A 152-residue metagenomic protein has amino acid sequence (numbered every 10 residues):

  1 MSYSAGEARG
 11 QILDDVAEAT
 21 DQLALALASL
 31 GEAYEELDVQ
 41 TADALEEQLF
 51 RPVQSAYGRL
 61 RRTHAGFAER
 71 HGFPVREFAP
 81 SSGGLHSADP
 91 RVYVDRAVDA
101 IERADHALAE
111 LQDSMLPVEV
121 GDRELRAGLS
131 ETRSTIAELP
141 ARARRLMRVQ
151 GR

Functional and structural regions predicted by a protein language model:
M1-Y57: Leu/Val/Ala/Ile-rich N-terminal alpha-helices, chiefly Sec-type signal peptides and the beginnings
Y3-E7, R76-D89, D113-L125: Short, charged/polar, low-complexity loop and linker segments that flank or interrupt alpha-helical bundles
G31-V39, H71, A79, G151: Extended alpha-helical coiled-coil "stalk/arm" regions that scaffold and mediate dimerization/assembly in large
R51-F73: Conserved alpha-helical segments that form or flank metal/cofactor-binding pockets of metalloenzymes
A68-H71, V75, A143, M147: A taxonomically broad motif for mature regions of secreted/extracellular, amphipathic or lipid/surface-interacting
P90-D95: Short, charge/polar-rich alpha-helical segments
A100-R103, A107-R152: Preference for long, well-ordered alpha-helical segments
